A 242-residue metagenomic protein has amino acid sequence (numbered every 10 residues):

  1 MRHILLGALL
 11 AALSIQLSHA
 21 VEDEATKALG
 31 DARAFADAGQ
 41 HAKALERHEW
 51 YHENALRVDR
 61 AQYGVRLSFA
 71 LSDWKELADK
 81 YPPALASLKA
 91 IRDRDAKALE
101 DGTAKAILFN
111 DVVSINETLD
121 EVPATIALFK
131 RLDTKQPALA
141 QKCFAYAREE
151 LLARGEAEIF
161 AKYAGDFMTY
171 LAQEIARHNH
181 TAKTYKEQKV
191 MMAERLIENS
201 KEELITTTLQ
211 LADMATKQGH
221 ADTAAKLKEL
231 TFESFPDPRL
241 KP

Functional and structural regions predicted by a protein language model:
I4-L13: Sec-dependent N-terminal signal peptides
A20-W50, N54-R57, A61, V65: N-terminal leader/linker segments that initiate helical-solenoid repeat arrays
V21-G30, G64-L71, D101-N110, K135-Y146 (+3 more regions): Generic helix N-cap/helix-start motif at coil->alpha-helix transitions
A36, N116-E117, L151-L152, T216: Hydrophobic/aromatic side-chain positions at a characteristic register within alpha-helices of tetratricopeptide repeats
Y51-L56, T169, F232-E233: Amphipathic alpha-helical segments of tetratricopeptide repeats
P83-A98, V122-D133, E156-Q173, M192-R195 (+1 more regions): Alpha-helical repeat scaffolds
R177-S200: Acidic, Ser/Thr- and Gly/Pro-rich intrinsically disordered linkers and low-complexity segments that flank or connect
